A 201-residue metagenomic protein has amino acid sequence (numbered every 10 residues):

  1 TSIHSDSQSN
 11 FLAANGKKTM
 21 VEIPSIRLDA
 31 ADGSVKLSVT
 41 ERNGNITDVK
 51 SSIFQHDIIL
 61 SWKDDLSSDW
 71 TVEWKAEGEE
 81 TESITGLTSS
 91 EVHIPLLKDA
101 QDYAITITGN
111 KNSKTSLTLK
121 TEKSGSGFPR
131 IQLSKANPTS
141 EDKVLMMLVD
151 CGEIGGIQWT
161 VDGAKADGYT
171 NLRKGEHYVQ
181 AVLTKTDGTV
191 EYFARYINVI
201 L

Functional and structural regions predicted by a protein language model:
T1-T47: Non-catalytic C-terminal accessory/binding modules of secreted extracellular proteins
H56-L66: Conserved aromatic anchor
S67-S83: Extracellular low-complexity, O-glycosylation-prone stalks/linkers
S67-W70, G152-Q158: Solvent-exposed loop segments of extracellular immunoglobulin-like
G86, I94-K98, Y169-R173: Short, flexible loop/turn segments at beta-strand junctions in immunoglobulin-like and fibronectin type III
S113-E122, T189-I200: Edge beta-strands of extracellular beta-sandwich domains
T160-L172: Surface-exposed, flexible coil segments in extracellular/virion-facing regions
